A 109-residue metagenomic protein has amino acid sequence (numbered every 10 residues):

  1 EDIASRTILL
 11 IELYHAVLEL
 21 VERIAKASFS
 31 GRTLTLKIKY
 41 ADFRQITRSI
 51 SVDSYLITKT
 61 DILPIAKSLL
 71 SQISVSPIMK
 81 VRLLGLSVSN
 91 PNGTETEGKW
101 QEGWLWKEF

Functional and structural regions predicted by a protein language model:
E1-F109: Low-complexity, acidic/Ser/Thr- and charged residue-rich accessory regions of DNA metabolism proteins
